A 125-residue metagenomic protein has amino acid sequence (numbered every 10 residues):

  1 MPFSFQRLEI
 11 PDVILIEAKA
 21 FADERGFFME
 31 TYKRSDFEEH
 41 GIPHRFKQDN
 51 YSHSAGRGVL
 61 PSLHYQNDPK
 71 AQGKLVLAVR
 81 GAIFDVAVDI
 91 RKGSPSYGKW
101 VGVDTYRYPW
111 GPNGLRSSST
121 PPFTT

Functional and structural regions predicted by a protein language model:
M1-Y106: Non-catalytic, conserved peripheral segments adjacent to functional cores
T105-T125: Conserved metal-binding segment of the jelly-roll/cupin
